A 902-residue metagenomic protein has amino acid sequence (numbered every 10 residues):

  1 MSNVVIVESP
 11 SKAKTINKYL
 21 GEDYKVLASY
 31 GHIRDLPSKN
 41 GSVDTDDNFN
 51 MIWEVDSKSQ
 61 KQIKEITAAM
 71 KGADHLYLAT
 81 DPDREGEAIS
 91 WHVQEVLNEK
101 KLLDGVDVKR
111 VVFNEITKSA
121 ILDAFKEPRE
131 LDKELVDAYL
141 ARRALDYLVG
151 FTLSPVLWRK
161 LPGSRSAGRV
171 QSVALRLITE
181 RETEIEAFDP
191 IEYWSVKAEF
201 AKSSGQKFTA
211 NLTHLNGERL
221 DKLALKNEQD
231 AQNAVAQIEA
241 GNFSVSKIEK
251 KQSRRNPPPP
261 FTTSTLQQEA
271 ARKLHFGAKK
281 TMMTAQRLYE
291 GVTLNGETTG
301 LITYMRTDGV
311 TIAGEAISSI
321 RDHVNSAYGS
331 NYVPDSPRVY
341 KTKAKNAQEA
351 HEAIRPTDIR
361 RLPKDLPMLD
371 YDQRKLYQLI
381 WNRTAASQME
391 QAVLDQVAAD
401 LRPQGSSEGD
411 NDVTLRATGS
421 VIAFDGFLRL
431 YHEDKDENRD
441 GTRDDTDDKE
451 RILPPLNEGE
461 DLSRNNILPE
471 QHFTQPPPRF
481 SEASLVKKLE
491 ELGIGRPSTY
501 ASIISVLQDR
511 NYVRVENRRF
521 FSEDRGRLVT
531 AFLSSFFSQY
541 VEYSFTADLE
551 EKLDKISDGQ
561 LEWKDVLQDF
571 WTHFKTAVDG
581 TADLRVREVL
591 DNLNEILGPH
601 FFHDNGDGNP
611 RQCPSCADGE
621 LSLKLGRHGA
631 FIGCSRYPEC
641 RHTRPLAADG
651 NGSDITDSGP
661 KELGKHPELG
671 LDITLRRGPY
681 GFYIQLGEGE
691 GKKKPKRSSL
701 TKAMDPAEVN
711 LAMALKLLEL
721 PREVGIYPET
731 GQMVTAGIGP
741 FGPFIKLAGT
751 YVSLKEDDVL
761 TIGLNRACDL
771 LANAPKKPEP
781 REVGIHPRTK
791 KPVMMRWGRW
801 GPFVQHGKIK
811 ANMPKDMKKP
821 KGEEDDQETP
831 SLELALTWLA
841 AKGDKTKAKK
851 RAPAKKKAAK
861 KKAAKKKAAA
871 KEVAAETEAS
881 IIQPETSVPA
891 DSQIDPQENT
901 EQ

Functional and structural regions predicted by a protein language model:
M1, D81-D83, L161-S166, K250-P259 (+2 more regions): Conserved short loop/turn motifs at secondary-structure junctions
M1-R143, T152, L157, T213-H214 (+7 more regions): Intrinsically disordered, low-complexity regulatory segments
S2-V4, T15, E22-Y24, V96 (+7 more regions): Basic, low-complexity terminal or inter-domain segments flanking catalytic cores
T15-Y19, E65, A69, A88-V96 (+11 more regions): Alpha-helical scaffold elements adjacent to nucleotide-binding pockets in ATP/GTP-utilizing enzyme cores
I116-A198: C-terminal or mid-to-C-terminal helical accessory/interaction module adjacent to the motor/catalytic core
A167, L175, V196, F200-S203 (+8 more regions): Conserved catalytic breakage-reunion loop centered on the nucleophilic residue
R219-P259, N457-E460: Metal- or metallocofactor-binding catalytic centers and their adjacent structured scaffolds across diverse enzyme
T265-A278, V486-R496: Short helix-coil junctions and helix-kink-helix linkers
